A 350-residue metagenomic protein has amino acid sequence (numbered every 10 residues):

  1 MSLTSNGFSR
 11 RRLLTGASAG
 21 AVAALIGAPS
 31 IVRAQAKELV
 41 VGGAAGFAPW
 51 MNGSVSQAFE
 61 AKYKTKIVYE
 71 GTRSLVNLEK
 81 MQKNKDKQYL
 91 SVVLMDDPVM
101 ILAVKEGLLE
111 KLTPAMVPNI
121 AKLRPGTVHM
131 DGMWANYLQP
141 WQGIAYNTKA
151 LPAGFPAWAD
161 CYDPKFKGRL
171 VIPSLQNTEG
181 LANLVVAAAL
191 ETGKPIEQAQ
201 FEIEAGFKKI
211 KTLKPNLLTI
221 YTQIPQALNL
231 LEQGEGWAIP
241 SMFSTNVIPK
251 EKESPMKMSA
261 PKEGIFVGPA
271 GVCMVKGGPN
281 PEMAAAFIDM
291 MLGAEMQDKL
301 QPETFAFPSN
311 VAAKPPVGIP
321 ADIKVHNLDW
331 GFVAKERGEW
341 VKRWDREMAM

Functional and structural regions predicted by a protein language model:
M1-R12, G16-I26: N-terminal secretory signal peptides
Q35-I101: Early extracytoplasmic/lumenal segment of secretory-pathway proteins
A45-N52, Y89-L90, L94-L230: Extracytoplasmic ligand-binding site segments that recognize negatively charged/polar headgroups
W50-M51, G168-Q176, M290-K314: Periplasmic-binding protein-like
P98-L102, E232, W237-P255: A ligand-binding cleft/hinge motif common to bilobed small-molecule-binding domains
P140, E204, K209-L213, Y221 (+1 more regions): Periplasmic-binding protein-like
G143-A150, A188, P269-N280, M290 (+1 more regions): A bilobed periplasmic-binding-protein/Venus flytrap-type ligand-binding module shared by bacterial periplasmic
V317-M350: Extracellular/periplasmic bilobal clamshell ligand-binding domains
